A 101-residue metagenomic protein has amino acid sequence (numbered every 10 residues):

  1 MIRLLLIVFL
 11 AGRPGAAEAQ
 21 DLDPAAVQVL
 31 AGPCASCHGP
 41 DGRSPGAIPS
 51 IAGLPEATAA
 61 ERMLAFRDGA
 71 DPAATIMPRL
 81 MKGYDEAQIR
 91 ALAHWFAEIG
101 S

Functional and structural regions predicted by a protein language model:
L4-G12: Sec-dependent N-terminal signal peptides
G12-A31, A47, A65, G100: Electrostatic cytochrome c docking/interface patches
A19-Q20, P40, W95: Residue-level hotspots at or immediately adjacent to binding/recognition sites across diverse folds
P24-V27, D41-A70, P78, K82: Gly/Gly-Pro-rich "capping" loops immediately C-terminal to redox-active cysteine motifs in periplasmic/lumenal
G32-P40, L92: The canonical Cys-X-X-Cys-His
R43, P72, I99-S101: Inter-heme linker and motif-flanking segments adjacent to c-type heme-binding CXXCH motifs in c-type cytochromes
K82-S101: C-terminal capping alpha-helices of c-type cytochrome domains
